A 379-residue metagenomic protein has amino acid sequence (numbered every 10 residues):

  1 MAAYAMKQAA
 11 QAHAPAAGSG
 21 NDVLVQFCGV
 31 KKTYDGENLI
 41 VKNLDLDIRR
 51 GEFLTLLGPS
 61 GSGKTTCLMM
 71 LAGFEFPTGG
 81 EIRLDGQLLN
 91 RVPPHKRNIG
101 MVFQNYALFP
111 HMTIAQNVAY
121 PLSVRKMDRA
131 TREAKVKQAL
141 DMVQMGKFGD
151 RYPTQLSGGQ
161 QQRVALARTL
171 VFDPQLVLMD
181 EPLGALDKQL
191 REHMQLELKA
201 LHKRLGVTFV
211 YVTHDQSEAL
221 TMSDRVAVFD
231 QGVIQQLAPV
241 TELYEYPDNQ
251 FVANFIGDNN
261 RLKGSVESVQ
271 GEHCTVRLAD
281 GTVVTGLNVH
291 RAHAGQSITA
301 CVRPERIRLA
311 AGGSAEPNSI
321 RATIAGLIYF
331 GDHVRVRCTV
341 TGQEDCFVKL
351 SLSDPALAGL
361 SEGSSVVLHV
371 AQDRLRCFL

Functional and structural regions predicted by a protein language model:
A2-K7, N259, V269-L379: Non-catalytic connector elements of ABC transporters
L57-P59: The feature captures the beta-strand-to-loop junction immediately N-terminal to the Walker
A72: Helix-to-loop junction immediately C-terminal to a conserved catalytic motif
T78-E81, T131, Q231, K263: Conserved coupling/switch loops of ABC nucleotide-binding domains, chiefly the family-specific signature
G80-L88: Conserved ABC transporter NBD signature motif
V92-N254: ABC ATPase nucleotide-binding domains
